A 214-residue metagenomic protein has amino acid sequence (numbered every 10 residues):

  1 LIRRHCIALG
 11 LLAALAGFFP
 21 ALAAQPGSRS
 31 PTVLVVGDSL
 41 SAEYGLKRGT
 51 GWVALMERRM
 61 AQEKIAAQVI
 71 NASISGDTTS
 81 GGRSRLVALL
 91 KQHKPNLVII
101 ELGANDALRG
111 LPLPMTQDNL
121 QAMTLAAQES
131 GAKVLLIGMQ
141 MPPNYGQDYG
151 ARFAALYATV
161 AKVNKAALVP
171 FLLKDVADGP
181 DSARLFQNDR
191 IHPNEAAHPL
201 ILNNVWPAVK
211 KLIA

Functional and structural regions predicted by a protein language model:
L1-L11: N-terminal export leaders
R3-H5, S30, N96: A detector of low-complexity, intrinsically disordered, Ser/Thr/Gly/Pro/Ala-rich segments
A16-A21: C-terminal segment of classical bacterial N-terminal signal peptides
A23-S75, R85-K94: Serine-esterase "nucleophile elbow" of acetyl-processing enzymes
A61, I65, G81-A214: Alpha-helical cap/lid subdomain in secreted, periplasmic, or secretory-pathway luminal O-acyl-processing enzymes
G76-S80: N-terminal helical cap/lid subdomain that shapes the substrate entry/recognition surface in HAD-like hydrolases
